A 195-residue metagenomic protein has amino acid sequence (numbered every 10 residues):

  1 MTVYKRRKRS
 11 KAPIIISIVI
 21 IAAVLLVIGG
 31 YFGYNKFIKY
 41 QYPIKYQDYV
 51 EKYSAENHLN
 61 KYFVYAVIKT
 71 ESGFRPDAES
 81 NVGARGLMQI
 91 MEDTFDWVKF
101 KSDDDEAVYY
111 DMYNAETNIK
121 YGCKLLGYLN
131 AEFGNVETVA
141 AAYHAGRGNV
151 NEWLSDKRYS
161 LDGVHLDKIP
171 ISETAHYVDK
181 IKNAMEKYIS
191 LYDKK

Functional and structural regions predicted by a protein language model:
M1-A12: N-terminal Lys/Arg-rich, disordered targeting/topogenic segments
A12-I14, T117: Membrane-proximal helix-loop-helix units in multi-pass membrane proteins
I15-F32: Hydrophobic membrane-insertion alpha-helices, especially the h-region of bacterial N-terminal signal peptides
G30-K195: Catalytic glycan-binding domains that act on GlcNAc-containing polysaccharides
